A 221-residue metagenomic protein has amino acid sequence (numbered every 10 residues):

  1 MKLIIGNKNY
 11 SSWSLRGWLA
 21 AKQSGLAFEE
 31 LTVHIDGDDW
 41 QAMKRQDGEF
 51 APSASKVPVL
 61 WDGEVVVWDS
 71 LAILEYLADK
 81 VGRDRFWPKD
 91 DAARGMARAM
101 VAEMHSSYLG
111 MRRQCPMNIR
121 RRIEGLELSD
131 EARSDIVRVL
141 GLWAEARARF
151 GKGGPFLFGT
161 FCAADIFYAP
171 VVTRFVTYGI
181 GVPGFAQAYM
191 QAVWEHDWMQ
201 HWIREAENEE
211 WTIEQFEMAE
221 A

Functional and structural regions predicted by a protein language model:
M1-L128: GST-like domain detector, emphasizing the conserved glutathione-binding G-site in the N-terminal thioredoxin-like
L3-I5, G159, V176-T177, H201-W202: Short, contiguous strand/loop micro-motifs
A78, V171-V172, I203: Active-site-flanking alpha-helical
D84-K89, R112-Q114, P155-L157, G184 (+1 more regions): Short, hydrophobic secondary-structure boundary micro-motifs
M104, Y108-E195: GST-like fold's C-terminal all-alpha helical module
F185-A221: Long hydrophobic alpha-helical segments typical of transmembrane helices together with their membrane-interfacial
